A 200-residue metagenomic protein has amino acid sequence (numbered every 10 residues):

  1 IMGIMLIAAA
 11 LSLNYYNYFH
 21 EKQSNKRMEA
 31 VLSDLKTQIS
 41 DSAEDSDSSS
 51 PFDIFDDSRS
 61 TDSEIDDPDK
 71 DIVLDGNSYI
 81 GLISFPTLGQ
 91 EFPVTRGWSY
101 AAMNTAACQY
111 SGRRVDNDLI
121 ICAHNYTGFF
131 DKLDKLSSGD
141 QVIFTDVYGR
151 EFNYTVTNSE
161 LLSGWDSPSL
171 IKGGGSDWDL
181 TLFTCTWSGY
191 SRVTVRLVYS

Functional and structural regions predicted by a protein language model:
G3-S200: Solvent-exposed, non-transmembrane regions of membrane-associated and secreted proteins
